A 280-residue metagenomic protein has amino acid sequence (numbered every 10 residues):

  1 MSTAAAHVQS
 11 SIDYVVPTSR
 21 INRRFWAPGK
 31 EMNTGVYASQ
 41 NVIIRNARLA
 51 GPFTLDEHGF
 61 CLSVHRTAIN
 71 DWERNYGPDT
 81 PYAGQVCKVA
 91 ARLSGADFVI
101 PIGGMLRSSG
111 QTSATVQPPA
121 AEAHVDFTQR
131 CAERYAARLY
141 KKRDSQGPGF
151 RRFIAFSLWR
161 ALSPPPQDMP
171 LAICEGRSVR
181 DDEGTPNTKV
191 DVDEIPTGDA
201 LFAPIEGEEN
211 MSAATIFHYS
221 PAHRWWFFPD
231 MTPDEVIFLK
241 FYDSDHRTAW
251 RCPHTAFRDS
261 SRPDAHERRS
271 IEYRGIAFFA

Functional and structural regions predicted by a protein language model:
M1-S10, F278-A280: Basic/polar N-terminal segments that are highly enriched at the extreme N-terminus, encompassing both cleavable
A5-A214, A222-H223, P229: Non-heme Fe(II) oxygenase catalytic core, chiefly the N-lobe of the double-stranded beta-helix
N210-A280: Catalytic core of Fe(II)/2-oxoglutarate
